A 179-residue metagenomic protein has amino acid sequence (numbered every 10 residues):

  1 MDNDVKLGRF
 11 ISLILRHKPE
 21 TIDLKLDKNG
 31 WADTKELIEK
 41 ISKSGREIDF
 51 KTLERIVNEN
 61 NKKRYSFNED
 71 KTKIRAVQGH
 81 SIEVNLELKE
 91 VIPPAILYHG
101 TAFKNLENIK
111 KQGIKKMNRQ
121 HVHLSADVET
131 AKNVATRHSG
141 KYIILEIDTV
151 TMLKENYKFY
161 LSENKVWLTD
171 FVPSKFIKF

Functional and structural regions predicted by a protein language model:
M1-L97, T101-V122, V128-F179: Conserved NAD+-utilizing ADP-ribose enzyme module
